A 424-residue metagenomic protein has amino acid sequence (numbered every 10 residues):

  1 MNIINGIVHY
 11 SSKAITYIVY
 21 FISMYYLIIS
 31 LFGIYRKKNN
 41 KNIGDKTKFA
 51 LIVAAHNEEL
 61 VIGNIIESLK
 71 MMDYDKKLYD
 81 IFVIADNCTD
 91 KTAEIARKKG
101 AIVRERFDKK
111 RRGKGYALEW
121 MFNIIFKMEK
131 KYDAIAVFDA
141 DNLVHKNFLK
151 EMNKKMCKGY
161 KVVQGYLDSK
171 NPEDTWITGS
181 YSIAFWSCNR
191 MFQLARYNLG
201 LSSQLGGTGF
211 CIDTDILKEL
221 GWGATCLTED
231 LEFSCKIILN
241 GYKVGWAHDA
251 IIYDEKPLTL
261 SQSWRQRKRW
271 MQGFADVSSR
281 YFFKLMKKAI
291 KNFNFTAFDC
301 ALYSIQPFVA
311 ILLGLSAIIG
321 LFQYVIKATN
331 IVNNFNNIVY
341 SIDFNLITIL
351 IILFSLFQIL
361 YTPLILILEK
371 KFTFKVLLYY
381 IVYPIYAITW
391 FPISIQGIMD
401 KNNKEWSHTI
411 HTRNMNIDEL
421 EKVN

Functional and structural regions predicted by a protein language model:
M1-S68: N-proximal low-complexity "stem/linker" segments adjacent to membrane-targeting elements
I28-T47, F283-C300, I326-N424: Juxtamembrane C-terminal module of membrane proteins
T47-A50, D80, E232: Cell-envelope/extracellular polymer assembly enzymes that use nucleotide-activated donors
G63, D90-R97, E105, N147: Acidic helix N-cap motif at the loop->helix transition within catalytic regions of sugar-transfer enzymes
E67-L78: Short, acidic, metal-binding catalytic loop of nucleotide-sugar glycosyltransferases
A85-A93, D108-K110, L143: A conserved acidic beta->alpha catalytic loop
F107-M128, K146-L227, K268, Q272-A275 (+1 more regions): Long helical/loop segments within the catalytic core of UDP-sugar-dependent glycosyltransferases, especially the large
M128-L143: Short beta-strand-to-loop acidic/aromatic patch adjacent to the donor-nucleotide binding site
